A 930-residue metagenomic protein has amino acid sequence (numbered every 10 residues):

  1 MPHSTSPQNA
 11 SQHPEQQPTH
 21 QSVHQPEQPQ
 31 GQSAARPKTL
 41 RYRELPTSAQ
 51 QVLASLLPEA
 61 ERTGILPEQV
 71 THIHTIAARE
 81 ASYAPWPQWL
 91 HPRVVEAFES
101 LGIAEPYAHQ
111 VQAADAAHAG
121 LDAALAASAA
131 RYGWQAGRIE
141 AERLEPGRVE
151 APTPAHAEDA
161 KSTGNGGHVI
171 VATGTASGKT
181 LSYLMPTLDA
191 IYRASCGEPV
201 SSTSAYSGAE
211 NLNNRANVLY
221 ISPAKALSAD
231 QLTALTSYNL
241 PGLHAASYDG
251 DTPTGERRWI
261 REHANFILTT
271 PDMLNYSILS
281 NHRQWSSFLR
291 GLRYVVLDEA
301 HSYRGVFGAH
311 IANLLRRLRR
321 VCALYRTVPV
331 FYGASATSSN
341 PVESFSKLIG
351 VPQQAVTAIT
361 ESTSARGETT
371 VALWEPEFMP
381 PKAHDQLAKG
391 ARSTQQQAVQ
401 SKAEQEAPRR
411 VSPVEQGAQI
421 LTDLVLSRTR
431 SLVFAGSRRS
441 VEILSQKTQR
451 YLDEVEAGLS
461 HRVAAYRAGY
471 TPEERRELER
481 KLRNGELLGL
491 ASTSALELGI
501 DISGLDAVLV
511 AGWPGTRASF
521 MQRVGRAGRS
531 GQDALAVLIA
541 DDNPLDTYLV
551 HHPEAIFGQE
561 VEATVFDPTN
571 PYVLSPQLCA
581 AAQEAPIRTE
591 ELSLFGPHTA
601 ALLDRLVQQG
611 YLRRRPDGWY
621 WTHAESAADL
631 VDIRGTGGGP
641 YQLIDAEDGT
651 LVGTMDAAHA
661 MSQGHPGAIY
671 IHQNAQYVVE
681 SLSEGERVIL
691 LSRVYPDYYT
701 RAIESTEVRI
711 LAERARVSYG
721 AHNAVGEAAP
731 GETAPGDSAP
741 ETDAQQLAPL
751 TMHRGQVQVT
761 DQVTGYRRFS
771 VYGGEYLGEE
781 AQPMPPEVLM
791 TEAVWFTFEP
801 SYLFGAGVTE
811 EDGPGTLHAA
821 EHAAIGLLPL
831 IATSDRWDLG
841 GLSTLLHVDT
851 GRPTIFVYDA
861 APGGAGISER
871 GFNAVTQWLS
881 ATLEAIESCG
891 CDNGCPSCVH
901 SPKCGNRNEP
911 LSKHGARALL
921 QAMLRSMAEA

Functional and structural regions predicted by a protein language model:
M1-H20, H24-Q112, L121-G133, G137 (+2 more regions): Helicase-associated low-complexity/disordered flanking segments
H3, H13-Q17, L57-L101, E105 (+5 more regions): Helicase motor core with emphasis on the C-terminal RecA-like subdomain
L40, A130, G147-P152, A157-K161 (+2 more regions): Short, low-complexity intrinsically disordered segments enriched in A/P/G/S/L with frequent Arg, especially at protein
D115-L125, D159-G166: Phosphate-binding P-loop
G137-R138, E142-R148, E158-K161, S204 (+3 more regions): Small-residue-biased low-complexity repeat regions
A534-A536, D542-Q559, Q577-T589, R605 (+2 more regions): Extended Lys/Arg-rich polyanion-binding regions
C889, G894-C898: Short cysteine clusters
L920-A930: Short Fe-S-cluster ligation motifs
